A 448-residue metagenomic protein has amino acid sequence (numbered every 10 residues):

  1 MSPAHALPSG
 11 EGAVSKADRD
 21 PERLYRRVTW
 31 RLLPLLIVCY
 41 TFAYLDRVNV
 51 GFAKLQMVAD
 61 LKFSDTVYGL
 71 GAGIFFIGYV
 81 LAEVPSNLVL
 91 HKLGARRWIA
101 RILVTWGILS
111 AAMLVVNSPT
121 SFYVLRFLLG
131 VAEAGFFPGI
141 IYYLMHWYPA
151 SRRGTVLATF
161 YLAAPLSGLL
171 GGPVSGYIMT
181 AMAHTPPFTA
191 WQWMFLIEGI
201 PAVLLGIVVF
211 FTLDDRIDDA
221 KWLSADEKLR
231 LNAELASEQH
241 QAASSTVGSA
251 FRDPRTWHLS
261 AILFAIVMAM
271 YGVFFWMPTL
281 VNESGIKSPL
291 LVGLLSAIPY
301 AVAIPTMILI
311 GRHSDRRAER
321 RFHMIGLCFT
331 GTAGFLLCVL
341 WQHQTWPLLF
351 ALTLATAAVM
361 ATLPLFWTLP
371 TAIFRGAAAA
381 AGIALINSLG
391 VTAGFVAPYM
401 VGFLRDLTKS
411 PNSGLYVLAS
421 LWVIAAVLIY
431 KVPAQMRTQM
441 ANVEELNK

Functional and structural regions predicted by a protein language model:
V50-G51, G248-G311, L363, W367 (+1 more regions): Extracytoplasmic gate region of multi-pass secondary transporters
K62, G94, V115-S121, A132 (+4 more regions): Helix-breaking motifs and short loop linkers at transmembrane-helix boundaries and internal kinks in secondary membrane
L81-T120: Conserved MFS/SLC helix-loop-helix module at the cytosolic interface between two early adjacent transmembrane helices
A82-G94, T306-E319, R405: Helix-to-loop junctions at the C-terminal end of transmembrane segments in multipass secondary transporters
H91-L103, D315-C328: Cytoplasmic membrane-interface "Motif A"-like loop-to-helix N-cap segments of 12-TM Major Facilitator Superfamily
L125-L162: Cytoplasmic helix-loop-helix junction between adjacent transmembrane helices in 12-TM secondary transporters
T155-M179, P201-A202, N387-A397: Glycine-rich segments within core transmembrane alpha-helices of 12-TM secondary carriers
R320-L369: C-terminal transmembrane helical hairpin of 12-TM major facilitator-type secondary transporters
